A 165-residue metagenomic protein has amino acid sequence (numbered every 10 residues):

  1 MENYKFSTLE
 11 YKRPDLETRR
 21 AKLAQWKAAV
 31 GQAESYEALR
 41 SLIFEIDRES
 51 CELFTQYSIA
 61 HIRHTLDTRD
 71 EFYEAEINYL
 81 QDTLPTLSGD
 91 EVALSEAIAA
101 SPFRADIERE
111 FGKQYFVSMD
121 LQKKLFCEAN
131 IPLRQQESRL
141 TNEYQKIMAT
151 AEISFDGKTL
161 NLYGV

Functional and structural regions predicted by a protein language model:
M1-V165: A well-structured
